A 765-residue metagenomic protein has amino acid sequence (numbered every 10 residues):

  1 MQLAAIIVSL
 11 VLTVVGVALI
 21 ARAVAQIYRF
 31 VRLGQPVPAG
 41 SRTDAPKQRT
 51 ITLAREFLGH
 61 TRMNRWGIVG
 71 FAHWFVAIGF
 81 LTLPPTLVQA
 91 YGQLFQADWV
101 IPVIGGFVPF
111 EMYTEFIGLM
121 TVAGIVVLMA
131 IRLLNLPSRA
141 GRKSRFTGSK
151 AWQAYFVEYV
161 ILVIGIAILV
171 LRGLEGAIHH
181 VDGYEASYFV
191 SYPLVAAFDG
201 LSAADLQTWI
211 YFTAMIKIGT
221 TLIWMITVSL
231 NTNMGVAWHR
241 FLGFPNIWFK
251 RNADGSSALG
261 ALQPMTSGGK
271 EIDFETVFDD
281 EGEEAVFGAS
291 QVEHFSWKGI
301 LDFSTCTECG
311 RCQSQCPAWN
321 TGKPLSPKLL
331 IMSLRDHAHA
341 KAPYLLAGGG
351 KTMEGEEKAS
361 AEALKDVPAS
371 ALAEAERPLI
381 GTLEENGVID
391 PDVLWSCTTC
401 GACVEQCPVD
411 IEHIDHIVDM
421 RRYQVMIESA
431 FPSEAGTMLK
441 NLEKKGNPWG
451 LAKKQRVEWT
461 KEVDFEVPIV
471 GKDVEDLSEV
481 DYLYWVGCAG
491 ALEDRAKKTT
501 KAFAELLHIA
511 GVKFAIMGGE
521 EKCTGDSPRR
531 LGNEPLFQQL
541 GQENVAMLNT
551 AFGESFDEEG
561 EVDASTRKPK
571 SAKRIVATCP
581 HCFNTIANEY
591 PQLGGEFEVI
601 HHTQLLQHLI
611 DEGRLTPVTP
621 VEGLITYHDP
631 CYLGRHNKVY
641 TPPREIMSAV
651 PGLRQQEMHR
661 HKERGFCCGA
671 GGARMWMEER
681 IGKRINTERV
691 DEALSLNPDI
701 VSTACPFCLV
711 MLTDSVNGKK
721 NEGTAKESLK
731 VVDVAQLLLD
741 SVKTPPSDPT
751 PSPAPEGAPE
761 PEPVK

Functional and structural regions predicted by a protein language model:
M1-D280, G288-A289, K328, M332 (+1 more regions): Membrane-embedded alpha-helical bundles of multi-pass integral membrane proteins
Q2-A130, L134, H294-F303, L325-L329 (+4 more regions): Iron-sulfur-cluster electron-transfer modules
S256-P324: Non-transmembrane accessory domains of multi-pass membrane transporters/channels
G322-A340, A347-T352, P643-P651, H661-R664: Active/binding-pocket-proximal capping segment
V486-E598, Y632-A649, L653-K765: Cofactor-cradling patches in redox/metallo enzymes
I610-L624: Acyltransferase donor/substrate-recognition loop-hinge adjacent to the catalytic core
Y627: Hydrophobic alpha-helical positions that pack around
